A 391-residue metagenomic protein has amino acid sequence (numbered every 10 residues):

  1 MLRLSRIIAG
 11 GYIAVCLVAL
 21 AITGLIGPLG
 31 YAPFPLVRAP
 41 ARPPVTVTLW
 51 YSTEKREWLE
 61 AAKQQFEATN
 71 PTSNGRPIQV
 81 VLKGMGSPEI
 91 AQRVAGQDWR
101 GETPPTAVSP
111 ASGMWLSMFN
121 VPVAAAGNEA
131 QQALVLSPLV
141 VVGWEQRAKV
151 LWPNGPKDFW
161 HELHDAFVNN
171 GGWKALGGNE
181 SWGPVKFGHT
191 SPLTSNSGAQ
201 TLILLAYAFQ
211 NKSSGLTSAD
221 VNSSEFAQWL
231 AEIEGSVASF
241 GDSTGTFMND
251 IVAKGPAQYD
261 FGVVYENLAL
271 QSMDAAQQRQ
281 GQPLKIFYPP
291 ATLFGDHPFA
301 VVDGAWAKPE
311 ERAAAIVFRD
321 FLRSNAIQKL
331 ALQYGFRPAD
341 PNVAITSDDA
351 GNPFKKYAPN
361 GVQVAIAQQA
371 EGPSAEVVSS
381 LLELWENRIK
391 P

Functional and structural regions predicted by a protein language model:
L2-Y12, C16-G27, G304-P391: Extracellular/periplasmic juxtamembrane helices and adjacent flexible linkers that interface with membrane partners
L4-Y12, C16, F34-P184, S191-T194 (+2 more regions): N-terminal segment of the mature folded domain
I22-R38: Hydrophobic single-pass membrane-insertion segments
W50-S52, W160-L163, F167-G177, W182-G198 (+2 more regions): Short beta-strand->loop
Q64-T72, W99, G113, N120-V121 (+9 more regions): Sec-exported extracytoplasmic/periplasmic mature domains
E129-V141, A227-V237, G241-D242, Q278-A307 (+1 more regions): Periplasmic-binding protein-like
Q146-P153, T194, A208-L216, A305-A314: Short helix-loop capping/hinge motifs at secondary-structure junctions, enriched in acidic/polar residues
I203-F287: Ligand-binding pocket segment of bilobal, Venus flytrap-like solute-binding proteins
